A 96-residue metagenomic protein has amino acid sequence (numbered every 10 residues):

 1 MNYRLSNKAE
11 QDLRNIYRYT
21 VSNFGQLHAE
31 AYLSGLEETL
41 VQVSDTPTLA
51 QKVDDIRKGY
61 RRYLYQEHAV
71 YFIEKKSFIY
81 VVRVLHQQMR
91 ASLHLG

Functional and structural regions predicted by a protein language model:
N2-D54, Y60: Basic, Lys/Arg-enriched alpha-helical interface segments
K8, D12, A50, Y63 (+2 more regions): A broad, structure-centric signal for solvent-exposed, well-ordered loop/edge residues that line or flank functional
T48-F78: Basic/aromatic recognition patch in beta-strand/loop cores that engages polyanionic ligands
H68-G96: Enriched for short, Lys/Arg-rich terminal
